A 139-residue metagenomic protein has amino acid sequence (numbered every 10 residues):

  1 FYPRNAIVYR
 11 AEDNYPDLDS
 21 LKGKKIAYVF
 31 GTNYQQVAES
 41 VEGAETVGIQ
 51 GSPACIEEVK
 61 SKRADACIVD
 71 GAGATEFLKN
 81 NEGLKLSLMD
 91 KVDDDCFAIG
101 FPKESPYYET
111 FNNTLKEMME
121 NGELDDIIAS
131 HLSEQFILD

Functional and structural regions predicted by a protein language model:
F1-D139: Proline/Glycine/Serine-rich low-complexity intrinsically disordered segments that serve as flexible stalks/linkers
